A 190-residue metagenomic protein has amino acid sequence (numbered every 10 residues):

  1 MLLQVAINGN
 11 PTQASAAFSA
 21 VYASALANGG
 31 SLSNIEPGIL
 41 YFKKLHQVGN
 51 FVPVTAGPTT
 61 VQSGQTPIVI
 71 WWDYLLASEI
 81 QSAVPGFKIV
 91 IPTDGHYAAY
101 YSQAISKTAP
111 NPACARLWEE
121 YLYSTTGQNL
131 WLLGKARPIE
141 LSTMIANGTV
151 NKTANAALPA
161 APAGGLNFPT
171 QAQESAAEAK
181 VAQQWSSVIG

Functional and structural regions predicted by a protein language model:
M1, A25-G29, K43-N50, Q62 (+5 more regions): Sec-exported extracytoplasmic/periplasmic mature domains
M1-Q65: Extracytoplasmic ligand-binding site segments that recognize negatively charged/polar headgroups
Q4-N8, P67-W72, K88-I91: Structural recognition of the beta-strand scaffold that forms the well-ordered cores of secreted hydrolase catalytic
P11-S15, D73-A77, G95-Y97, P110 (+1 more regions): Solvent-exposed loop/turn segments at secondary-structure junctions within structured extracellular/periplasmic domains
S19, I39-K44, A83-K107, T143: Periplasmic-binding protein-like
Q62, P67-G86: A ligand-binding cleft/hinge motif common to bilobed small-molecule-binding domains
Y97, S106-L166: Mature extracytoplasmic/periplasmic domains
A163-G190: Conserved C-terminal helix/tail region of periplasmic/extracytoplasmic solute-binding proteins
